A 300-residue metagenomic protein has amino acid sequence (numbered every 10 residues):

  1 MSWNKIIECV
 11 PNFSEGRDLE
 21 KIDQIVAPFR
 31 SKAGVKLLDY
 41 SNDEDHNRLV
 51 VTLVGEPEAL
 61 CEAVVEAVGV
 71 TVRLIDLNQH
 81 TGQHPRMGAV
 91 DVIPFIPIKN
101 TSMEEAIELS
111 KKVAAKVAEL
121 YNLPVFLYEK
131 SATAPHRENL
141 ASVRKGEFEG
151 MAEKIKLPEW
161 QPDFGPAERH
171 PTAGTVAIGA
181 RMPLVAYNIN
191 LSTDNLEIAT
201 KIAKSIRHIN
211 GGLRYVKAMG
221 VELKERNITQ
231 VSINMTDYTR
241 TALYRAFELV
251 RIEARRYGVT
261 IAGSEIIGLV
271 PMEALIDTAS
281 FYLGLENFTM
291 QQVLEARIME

Functional and structural regions predicted by a protein language model:
S2-E300: Long, contiguous binding/interaction regions
